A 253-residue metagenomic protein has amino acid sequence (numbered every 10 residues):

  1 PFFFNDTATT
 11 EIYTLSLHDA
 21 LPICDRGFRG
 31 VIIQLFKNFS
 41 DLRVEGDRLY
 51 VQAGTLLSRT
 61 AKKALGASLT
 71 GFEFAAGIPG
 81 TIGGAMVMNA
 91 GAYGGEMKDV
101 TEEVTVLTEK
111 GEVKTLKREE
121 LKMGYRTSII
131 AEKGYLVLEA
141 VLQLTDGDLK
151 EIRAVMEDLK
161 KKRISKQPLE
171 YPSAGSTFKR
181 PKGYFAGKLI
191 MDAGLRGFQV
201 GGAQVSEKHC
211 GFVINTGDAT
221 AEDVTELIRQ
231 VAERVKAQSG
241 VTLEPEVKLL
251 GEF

Functional and structural regions predicted by a protein language model:
P1-D6: Right-handed beta-helix
A8-L21: Short, small-residue-biased leader/transition segments that mark boundaries at the very start of proteins
S16, Q34, Q52, A75-G77 (+2 more regions): Short beta-strand segments
A20, R29-I33, R48-L49, T70-E73 (+4 more regions): Structural motif
P22-S40, M86-R118, E132-E139: Structural signature of FAD isoalloxazine-binding scaffolds in flavoprotein oxidoreductases
K37-G83: FAD-binding glycine-rich core of flavoenzymes that anchor FAD
A64-E102, T108, S173: A gly/ser-rich beta-alpha-beta helix-loop segment of oxidoreductase catalytic cores
L107-F253: Phosphate/pyrophosphate- and phosphate-bearing ligand-binding catalytic cores of soluble enzymes
